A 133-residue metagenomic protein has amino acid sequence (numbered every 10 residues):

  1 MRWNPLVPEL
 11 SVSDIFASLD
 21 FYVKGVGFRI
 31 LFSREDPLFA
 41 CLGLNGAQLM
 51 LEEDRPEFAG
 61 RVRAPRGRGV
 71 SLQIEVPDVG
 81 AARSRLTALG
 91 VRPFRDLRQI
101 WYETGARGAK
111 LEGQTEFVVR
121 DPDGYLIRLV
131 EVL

Functional and structural regions predicted by a protein language model:
M1-V7, R29-R120, V130-L133: Vicinal oxygen chelate
V12-D14: Conserved beta-strand-loop-alpha-helix junction that forms the acyl-donor binding cleft
S18, Y22-V23, L86, G124: Conserved active-site tyrosine of GNAT-family acetyltransferases
